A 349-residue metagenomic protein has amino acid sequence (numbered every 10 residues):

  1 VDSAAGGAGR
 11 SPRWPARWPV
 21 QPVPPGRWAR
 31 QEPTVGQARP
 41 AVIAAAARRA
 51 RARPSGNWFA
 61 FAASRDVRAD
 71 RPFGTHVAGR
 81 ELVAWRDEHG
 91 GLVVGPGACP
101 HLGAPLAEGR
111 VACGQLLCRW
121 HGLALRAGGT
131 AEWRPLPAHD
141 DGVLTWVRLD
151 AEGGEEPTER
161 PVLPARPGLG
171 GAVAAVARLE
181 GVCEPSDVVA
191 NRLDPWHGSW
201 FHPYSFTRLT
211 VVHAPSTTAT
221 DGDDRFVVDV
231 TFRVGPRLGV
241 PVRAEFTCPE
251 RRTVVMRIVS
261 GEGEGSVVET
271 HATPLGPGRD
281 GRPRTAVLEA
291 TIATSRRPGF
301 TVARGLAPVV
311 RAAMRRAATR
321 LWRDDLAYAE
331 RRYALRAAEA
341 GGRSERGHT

Functional and structural regions predicted by a protein language model:
G6-P15, P277-G281: Intrinsically disordered, low-complexity terminal tails and inter-domain linkers enriched for S/T/G/P/D/E
G9-S64, P135-D141, T145-G168: Replace "small metal-dependent catalytic modules" with "small catalytic or cofactor-binding modules
S55-R68, W120, A127-G128, D194-P195 (+1 more regions): Short Pro/Gly-enriched beta-strand edge/turn motifs at strand-loop
S55-W58, D70, G142, G171-V176 (+1 more regions): Sequence-level motif detector for i,i+2 pairs with an aromatic at +2
A62-R166: Rieske [2Fe-2S] iron-sulfur-binding domain
E159-T349: C-terminal catalytic domain of Rieske-type non-heme iron oxygenases
